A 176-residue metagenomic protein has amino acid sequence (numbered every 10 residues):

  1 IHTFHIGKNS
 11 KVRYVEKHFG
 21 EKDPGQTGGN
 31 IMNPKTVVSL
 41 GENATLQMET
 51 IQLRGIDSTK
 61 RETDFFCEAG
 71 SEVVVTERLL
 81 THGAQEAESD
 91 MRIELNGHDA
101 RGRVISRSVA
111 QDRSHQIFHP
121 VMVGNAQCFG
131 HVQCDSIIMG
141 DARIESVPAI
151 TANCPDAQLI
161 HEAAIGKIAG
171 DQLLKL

Functional and structural regions predicted by a protein language model:
I1-L174: Conserved beta-strand/loop scaffold segments within soluble protein domains that form the structured core and edges
